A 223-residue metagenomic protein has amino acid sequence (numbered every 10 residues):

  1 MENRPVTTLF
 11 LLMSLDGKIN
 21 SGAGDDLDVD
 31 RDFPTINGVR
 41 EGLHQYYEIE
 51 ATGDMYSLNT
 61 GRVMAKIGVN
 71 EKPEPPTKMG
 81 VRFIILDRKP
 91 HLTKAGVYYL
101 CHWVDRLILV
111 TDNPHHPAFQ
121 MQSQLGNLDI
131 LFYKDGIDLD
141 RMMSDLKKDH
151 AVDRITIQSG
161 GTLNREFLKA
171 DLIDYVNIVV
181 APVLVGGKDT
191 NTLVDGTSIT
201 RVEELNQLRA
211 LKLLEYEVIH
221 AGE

Functional and structural regions predicted by a protein language model:
M1-E223: Enzymes that bind and transform nitrogen-containing heteroaromatic metabolites
